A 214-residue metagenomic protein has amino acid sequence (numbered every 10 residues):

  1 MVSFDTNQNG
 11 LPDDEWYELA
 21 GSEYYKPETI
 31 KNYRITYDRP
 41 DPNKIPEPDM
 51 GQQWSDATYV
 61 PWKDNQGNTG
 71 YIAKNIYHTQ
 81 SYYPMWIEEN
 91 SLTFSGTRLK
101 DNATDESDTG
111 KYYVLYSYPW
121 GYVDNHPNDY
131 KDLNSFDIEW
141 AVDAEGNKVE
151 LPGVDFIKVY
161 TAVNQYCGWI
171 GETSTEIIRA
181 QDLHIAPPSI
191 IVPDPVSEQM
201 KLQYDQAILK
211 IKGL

Functional and structural regions predicted by a protein language model:
M1-D5: Short N-terminal edge-element motif at the start of the domain
T6-E15, P46, P195: Acidic, glycine-anchored loop motifs typical of Ca2+
Q8-G10, K26-E28, Y166-C167: Eukaryotic short linear interaction motifs
D13-D14, S22-N128: Low-complexity, serine/threonine/proline-enriched polar segments
L19: Hydrophobic residues at beta-strand termini and immediately following loops that shape nucleotide-binding pockets
Y122-S189: Ser/Thr/Pro-rich, low-complexity mucin-like regions that serve as glycosylated stalks/linkers or repetitive adhesive
S189-K210: Residue-level detector of functionally pivotal "anchor" positions at catalytic/ligand-binding pockets or at interdomain
